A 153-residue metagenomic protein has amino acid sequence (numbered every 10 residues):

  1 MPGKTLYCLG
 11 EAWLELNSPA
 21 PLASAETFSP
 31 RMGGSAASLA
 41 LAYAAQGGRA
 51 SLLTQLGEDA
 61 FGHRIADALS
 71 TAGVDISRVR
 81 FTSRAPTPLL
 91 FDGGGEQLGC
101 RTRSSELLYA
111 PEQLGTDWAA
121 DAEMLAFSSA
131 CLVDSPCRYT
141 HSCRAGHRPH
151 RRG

Functional and structural regions predicted by a protein language model:
M1-D75: Glycine-rich phosphate/adenosyl-contacting loop at the front of the ribokinase-like
M1-K4, P111-D117, H141-H150: Short amphipathic alpha-helices and their capping/turn segments at secondary-structure boundaries
L16-N17, L98, S135: Residues that scaffold the ATP/ADP-binding catalytic core of kinase and kinase-like folds
R31-S38, E106-P111, T140: Short secondary-structure boundary/capping elements
L41, D67, T102, C143-G146: Residues on a specific face of well-ordered alpha-helices
R49-C131: Conserved N-terminal subdomain of the carbohydrate kinase-like
M124-G153: Conserved beta-alpha-beta core of the PfkB/ribokinase-like small-molecule kinase fold
